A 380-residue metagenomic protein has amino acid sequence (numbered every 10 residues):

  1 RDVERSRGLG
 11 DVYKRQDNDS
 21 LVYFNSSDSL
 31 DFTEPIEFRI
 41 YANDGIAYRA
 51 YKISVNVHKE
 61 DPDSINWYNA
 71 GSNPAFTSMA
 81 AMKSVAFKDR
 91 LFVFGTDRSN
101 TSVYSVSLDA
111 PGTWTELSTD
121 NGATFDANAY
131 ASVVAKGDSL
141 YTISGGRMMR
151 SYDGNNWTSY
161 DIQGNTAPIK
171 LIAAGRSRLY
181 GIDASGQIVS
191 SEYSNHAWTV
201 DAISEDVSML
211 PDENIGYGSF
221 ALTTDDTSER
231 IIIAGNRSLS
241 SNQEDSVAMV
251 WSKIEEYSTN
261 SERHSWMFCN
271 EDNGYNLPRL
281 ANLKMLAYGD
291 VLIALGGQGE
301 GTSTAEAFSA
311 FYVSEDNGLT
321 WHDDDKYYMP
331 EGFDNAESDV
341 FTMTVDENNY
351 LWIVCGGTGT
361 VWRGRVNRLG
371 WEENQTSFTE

Functional and structural regions predicted by a protein language model:
D2-L9, Y13: Single conserved hydrophobic/aromatic residue that forms the stacking wall/gate of nucleotide- or nucleobase-binding
E34-N43: Append "Rare intracellular matches occur via the same short Y/T/C beta-strand/loop motifs
G71-R98: Beta-strand-rich domains and repeat architectures in extracellular enzymes and scaffolds, especially beta-propellers
A75-V85, G122-K136, I162-S177, V207-D225 (+2 more regions): Repeated scaffold domains used in trafficking and secretory/extracellular systems, primarily beta-propellers
K88-V93, D138-Y141, S177-Y180, T227-I233 (+2 more regions): Entry beta-strands of beta-propeller and related beta-repeat scaffolds
D97-T101, G186-Q187, R237-N242, Q298-T304 (+1 more regions): Short glycine/acidic-enriched loop and turn motifs that connect beta-strands
Y104-D109, R150-Y152, S190-E192, W251-K253 (+3 more regions): Conserved Ser/Thr-centered positions that define the repeating blades of beta-propeller domains
E337-E380: Blade-level signature of beta-propeller repeat domains, shared across WD40, Kelch, NHL, RCC1 and BNR/Asp-box propellers
